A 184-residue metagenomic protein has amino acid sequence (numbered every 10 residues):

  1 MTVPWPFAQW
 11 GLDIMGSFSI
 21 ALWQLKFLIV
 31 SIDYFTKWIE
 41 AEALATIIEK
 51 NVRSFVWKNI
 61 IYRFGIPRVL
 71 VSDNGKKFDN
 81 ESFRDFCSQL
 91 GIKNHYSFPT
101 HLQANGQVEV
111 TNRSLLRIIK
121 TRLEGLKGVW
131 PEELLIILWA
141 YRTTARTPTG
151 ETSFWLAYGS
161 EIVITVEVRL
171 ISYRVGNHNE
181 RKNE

Functional and structural regions predicted by a protein language model:
M1, I14-S19, L28, W57-I60 (+2 more regions): Generic recognition of flexible, low-complexity loop/linker segments
P4, R63-F64: Alpha-helix termination/capping residues and helix-transition junctions
P4-I39, A45: An active-site-proximal beta-strand-loop segment
Q9, W38, I66-P67, K76-E184: Domain-scale segment recognizer with a strong primary affinity for retroviral/LTR-retrotransposon integrase
D13, K37, V56, L70 (+1 more regions): Conserved hydrophobic/aromatic pocket- or pore-lining residues that grip, position, or stack substrates in active sites
F18-I20, A43-I48, Q103, G125-V129: Short, contiguous acidic/charged loop-to-helix segments that flank catalytic cores in large enzymes
E42-Y62: Active-site beta-loop-alpha junctions of metal-dependent nucleic acid enzymes, especially the RNase H-like/DDE
D73: Lipid-handling modules and contact-site tethers
